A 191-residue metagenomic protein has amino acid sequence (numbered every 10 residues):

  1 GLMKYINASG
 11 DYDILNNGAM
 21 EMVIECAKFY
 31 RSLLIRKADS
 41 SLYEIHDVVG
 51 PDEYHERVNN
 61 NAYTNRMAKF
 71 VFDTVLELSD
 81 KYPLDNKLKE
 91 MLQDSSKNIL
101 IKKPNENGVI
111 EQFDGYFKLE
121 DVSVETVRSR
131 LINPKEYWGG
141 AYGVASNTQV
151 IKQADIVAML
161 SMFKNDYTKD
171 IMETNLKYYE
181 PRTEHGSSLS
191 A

Functional and structural regions predicted by a protein language model:
G1-N17, K28-K97: The feature captures the catalytic groove of carbohydrate-active enzymes
K4-A8, N17, D73, E77-D80 (+1 more regions): Active-site core of glycosidic bond-cleaving carbohydrate-active enzymes
L15, M22-E25, S190: Short, glycine/acidic-rich beta->alpha junctions
V23, K28-L33, K152, M172-L176: Structured mid-domain segments that build the active-site/substrate or prosthetic-cofactor binding neighborhood
